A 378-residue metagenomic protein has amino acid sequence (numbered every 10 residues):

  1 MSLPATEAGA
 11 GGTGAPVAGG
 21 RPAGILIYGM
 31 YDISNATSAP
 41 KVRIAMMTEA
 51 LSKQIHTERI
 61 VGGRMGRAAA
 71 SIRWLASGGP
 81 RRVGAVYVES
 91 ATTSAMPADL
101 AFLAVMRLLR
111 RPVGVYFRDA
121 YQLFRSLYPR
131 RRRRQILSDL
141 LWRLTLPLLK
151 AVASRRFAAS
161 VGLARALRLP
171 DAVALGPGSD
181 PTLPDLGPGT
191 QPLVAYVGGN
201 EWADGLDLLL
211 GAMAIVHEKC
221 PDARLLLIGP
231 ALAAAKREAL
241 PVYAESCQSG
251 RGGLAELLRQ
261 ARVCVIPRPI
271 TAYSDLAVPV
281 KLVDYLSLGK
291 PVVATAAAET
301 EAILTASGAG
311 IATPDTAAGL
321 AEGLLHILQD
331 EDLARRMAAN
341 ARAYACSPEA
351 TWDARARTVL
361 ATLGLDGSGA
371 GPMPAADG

Functional and structural regions predicted by a protein language model:
L26, S179, L183-D204, L209-A214 (+1 more regions): Conserved donor-binding/catalytic core segment of Leloir-type glycosyltransferases
F102-P112, Q135-R155: Membrane-proximal helix-turn-helix segments that form the acceptor-binding/catalytic region of lipid-linked
L123-L148, P181, W202: Nucleotide-sugar donor phosphate/pyrophosphate-binding loop at the beta->alpha transition of glycosyltransferases
W142-D185: Donor nucleotide-sugar binding/catalytic pocket of nucleotide-sugar-dependent glycosyltransferases
G229-V263: Nucleotide-activated donor-binding/catalytic signature segment of Leloir-type glycosyltransferases, i.e., the conserved
V265-I266, D284-S287, P291-T295: Short hydrophobic beta-strand element within catalytic cores of glycosyltransferases and related nucleotide-activated
A306-A318, H326-D332: Conserved acidic donor-binding segment of nucleotide-sugar-dependent glycosyltransferases
D315, Q329-L363: A charged, aromatic-enriched C-terminal amphipathic alpha-helix characteristic of glycosyltransferases across folds
